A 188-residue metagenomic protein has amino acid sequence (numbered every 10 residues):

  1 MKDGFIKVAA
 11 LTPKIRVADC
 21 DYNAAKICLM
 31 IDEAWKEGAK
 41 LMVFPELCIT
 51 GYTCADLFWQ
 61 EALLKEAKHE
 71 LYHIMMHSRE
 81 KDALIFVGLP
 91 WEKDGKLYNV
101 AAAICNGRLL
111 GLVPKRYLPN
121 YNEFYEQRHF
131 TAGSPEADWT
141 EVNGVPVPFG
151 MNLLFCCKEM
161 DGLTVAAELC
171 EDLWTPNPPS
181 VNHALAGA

Functional and structural regions predicted by a protein language model:
M1-A188: Enzyme catalytic cores with a strong preference for nitrogen-chemistry domains
